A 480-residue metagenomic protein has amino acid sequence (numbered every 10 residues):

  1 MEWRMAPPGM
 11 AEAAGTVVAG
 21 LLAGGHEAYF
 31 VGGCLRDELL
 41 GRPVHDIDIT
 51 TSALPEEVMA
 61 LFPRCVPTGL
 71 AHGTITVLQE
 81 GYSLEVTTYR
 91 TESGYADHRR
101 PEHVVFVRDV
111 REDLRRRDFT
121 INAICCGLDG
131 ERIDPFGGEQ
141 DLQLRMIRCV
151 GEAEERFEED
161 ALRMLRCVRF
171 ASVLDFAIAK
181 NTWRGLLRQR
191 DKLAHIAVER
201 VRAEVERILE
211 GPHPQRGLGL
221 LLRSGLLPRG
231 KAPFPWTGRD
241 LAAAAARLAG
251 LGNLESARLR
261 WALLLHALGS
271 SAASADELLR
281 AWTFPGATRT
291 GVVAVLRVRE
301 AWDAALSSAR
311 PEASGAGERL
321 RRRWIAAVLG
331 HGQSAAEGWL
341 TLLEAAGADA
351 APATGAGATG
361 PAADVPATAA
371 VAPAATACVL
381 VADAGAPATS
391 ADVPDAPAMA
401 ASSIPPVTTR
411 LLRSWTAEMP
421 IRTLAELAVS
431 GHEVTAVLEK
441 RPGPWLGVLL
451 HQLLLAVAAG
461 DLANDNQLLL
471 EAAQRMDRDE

Functional and structural regions predicted by a protein language model:
M1-E480: Catalytic cores of the polymerase beta-like nucleotidyltransferase superfamily and closely associated nucleotide
